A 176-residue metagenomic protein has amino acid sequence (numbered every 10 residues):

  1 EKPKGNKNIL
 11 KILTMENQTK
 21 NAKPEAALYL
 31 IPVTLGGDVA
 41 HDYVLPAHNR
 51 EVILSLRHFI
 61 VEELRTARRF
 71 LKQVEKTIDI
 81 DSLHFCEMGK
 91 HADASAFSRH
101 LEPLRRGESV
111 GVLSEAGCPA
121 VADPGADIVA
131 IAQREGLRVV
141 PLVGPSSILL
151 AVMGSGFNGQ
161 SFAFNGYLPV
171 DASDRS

Functional and structural regions predicted by a protein language model:
E1-T14: N-terminal amphipathic/basic-hydrophobic helices that include classical n-h-c signal peptides and signal-anchor
E16-G89: Glycine-rich, flexible N-terminal cofactor/catalytic loop recognition
E16-V39, V52, R106, S146 (+1 more regions): Beta-strand/loop-alpha-helix module characteristic of Rossmann-like adenine-cofactor folds
A40, F70-L71, F97, V121-D123 (+1 more regions): Short glycine-/acidic-enriched loop or helix-start segments at secondary-structure transitions that form or flank
Y43-A47, V74-K76, H100-L101, P124-V129 (+1 more regions): Short, glycine/charged-enriched secondary-structure capping and boundary segments
E87-A92, L168-P169: Conserved helicase motor
H91-H100: Glycine-rich, highly charged phosphate/nucleotide-binding loops
R105-A163: Short glycine-cluster motifs
